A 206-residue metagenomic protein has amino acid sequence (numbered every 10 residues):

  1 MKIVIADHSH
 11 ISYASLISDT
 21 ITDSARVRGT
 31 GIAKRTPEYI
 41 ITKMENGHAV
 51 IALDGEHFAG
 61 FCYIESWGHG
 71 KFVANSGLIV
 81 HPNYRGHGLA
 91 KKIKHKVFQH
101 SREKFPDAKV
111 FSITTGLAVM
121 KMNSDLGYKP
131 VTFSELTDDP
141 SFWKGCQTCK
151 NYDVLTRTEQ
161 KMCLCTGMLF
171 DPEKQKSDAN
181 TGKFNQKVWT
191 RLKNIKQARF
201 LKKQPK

Functional and structural regions predicted by a protein language model:
M1-I17: A short beta-loop-alpha structural element at the N-terminal edge of CoA-dependent acyl/N-acetyltransferase catalytic
I5-H8, V80, T114: Conserved residues at beta->alpha junctions
I11, N83, H87, L117: Loop/helix-junction capping segments adjacent to catalytic residues or to phosphate/diphosphate-binding pockets
S18-P82: A conserved beta-strand-loop-helix scaffold within acyl/acetyltransferase catalytic domains
V80, G86-S101, V110-S112: Conserved acetyl-CoA-binding loop-helix of GNAT-fold acetyltransferases
R102-D107, F111-K206: Terminal substrate-recognition subdomain of acyl/acetyltransferases
